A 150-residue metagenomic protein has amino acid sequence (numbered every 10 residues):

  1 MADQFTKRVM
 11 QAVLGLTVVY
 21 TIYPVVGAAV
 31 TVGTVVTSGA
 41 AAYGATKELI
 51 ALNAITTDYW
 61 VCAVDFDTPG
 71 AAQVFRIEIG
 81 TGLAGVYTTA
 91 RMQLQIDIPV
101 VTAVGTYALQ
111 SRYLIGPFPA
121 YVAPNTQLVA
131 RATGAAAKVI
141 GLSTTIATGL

Functional and structural regions predicted by a protein language model:
A2-L150: Beta-strand-centric surfaces of beta-sandwich/beta-rich domains
